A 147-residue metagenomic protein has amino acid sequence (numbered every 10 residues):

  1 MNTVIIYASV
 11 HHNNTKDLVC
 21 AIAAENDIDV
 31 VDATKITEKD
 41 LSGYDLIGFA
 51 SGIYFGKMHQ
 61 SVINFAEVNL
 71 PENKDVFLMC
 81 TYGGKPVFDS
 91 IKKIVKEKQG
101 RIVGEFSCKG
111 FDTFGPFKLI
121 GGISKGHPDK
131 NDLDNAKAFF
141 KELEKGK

Functional and structural regions predicted by a protein language model:
T3-I6, V10, K16, A21-V31 (+1 more regions): FMN-binding flavodoxin-like domain, especially the glycine-rich phosphate-binding loop
K35-K39: Short acidic active-site motifs
